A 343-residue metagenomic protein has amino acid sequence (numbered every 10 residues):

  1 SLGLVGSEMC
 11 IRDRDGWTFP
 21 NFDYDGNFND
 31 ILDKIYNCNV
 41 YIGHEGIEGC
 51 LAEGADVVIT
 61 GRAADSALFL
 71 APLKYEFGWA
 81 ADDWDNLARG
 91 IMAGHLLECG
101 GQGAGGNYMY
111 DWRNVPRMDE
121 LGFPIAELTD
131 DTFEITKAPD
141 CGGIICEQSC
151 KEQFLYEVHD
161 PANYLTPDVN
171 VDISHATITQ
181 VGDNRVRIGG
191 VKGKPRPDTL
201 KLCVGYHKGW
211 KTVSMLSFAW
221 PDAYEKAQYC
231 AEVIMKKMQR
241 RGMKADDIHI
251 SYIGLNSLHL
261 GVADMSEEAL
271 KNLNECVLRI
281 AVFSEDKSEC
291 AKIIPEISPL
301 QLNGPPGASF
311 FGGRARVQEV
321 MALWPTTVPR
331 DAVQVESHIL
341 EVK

Functional and structural regions predicted by a protein language model:
S1, R62-L68, E285-K287: Gly/Ser/Thr-rich loops at beta-strand to alpha-helix junctions that form or flank small-molecule/cofactor-binding
S1-G6, I11: Single conserved hydrophobic/aromatic residue that forms the stacking wall/gate of nucleotide- or nucleobase-binding
R14-D33: Gly-rich Lys/Arg/Thr-decorated short loops/hinges at beta-loop-alpha junctions or inter-strand turns that position
D15-W17, P72-D83: A glycine- and small-aliphatic-rich helix-loop capping segment at beta-alpha/alpha-beta transitions that lines
N37-L51: Active-site glycine-rich loop that binds ribose-phosphate moieties when present
L51, A55, L96-A104, L128-F133 (+5 more regions): Structural signal for hydrophobic packing residues in well-ordered secondary-structure cores of soluble enzyme domains
L87-P195, K211, M215: A conserved active-site cap/scaffold subdomain adjacent to cofactor or substrate pockets
G189-K343: C-terminal non-catalytic interaction/assembly regions of soluble proteins
